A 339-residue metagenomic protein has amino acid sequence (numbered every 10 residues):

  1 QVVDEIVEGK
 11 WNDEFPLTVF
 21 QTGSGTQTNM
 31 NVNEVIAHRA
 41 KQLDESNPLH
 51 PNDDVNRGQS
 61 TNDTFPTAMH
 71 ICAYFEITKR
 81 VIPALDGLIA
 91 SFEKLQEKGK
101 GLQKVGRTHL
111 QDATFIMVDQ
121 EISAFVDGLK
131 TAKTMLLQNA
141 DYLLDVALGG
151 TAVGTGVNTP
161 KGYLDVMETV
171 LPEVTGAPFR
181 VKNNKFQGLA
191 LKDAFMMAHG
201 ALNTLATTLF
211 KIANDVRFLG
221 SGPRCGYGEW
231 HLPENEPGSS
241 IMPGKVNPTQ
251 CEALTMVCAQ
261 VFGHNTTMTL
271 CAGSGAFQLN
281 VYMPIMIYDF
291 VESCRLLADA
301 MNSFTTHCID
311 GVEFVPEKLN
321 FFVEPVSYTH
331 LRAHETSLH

Functional and structural regions predicted by a protein language model:
Q1-E14: Anion-binding (especially nucleotide phosphate/pyrophosphate-binding) glycine-rich loop and adjoining beta-alpha core
L17-V19, L137-T151, G220, G273-S274 (+1 more regions): C-terminal helix-coil-helix/basic helical segment that borders enzyme active sites and/or dimer interfaces and provides
Q27-T61, P83-D86, E93, T114-M268: Internal glycine-rich alpha/beta core junctions
E93-F115: Acidic interhelical loop/turn segments
G99, P223-G226, V315: Alpha-helical heptad-repeat coiled-coil segments that mediate oligomerization/polymerization in large
T169, M196, S240, G244 (+7 more regions): Feature representing long, continuous alpha-helical segments
Q260-F322: Long, amphipathic alpha-helical stalk/connector segments used for oligomerization, subunit docking, or mechanical
T329-T336: Conserved small/polar residues in nucleotide/adenosyl-binding loops
